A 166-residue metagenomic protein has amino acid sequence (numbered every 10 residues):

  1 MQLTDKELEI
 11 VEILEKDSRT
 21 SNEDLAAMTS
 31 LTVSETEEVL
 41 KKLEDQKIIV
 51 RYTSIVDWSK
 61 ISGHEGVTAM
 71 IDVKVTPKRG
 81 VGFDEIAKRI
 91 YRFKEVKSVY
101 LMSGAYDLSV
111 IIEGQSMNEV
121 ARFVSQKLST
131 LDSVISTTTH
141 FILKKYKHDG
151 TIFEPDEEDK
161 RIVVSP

Functional and structural regions predicted by a protein language model:
M1-P166: A compositional/biophysical signature of low hydrophobicity enriched in polar/charged and small residues
